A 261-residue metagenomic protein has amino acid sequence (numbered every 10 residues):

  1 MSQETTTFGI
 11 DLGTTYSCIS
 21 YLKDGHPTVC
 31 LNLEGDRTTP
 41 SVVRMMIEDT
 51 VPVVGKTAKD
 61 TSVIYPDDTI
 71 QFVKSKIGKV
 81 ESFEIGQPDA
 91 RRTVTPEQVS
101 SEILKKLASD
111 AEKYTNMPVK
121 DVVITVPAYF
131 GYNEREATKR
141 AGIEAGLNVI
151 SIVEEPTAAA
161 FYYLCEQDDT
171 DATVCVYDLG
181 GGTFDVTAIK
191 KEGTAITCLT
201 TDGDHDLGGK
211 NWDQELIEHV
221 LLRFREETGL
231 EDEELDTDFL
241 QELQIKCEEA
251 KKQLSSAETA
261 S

Functional and structural regions predicted by a protein language model:
M1-V80, I85-T93, S109-S261: Oxyanion-binding/catalytic loops of NTP- or PPi-dependent enzymes
A90-E102: Conserved AMP-binding/adenylate-forming core of the ANL superfamily
S100-A111: Short, well-ordered amphipathic alpha-helical segments that serve as non-catalytic structural scaffolds within diverse
